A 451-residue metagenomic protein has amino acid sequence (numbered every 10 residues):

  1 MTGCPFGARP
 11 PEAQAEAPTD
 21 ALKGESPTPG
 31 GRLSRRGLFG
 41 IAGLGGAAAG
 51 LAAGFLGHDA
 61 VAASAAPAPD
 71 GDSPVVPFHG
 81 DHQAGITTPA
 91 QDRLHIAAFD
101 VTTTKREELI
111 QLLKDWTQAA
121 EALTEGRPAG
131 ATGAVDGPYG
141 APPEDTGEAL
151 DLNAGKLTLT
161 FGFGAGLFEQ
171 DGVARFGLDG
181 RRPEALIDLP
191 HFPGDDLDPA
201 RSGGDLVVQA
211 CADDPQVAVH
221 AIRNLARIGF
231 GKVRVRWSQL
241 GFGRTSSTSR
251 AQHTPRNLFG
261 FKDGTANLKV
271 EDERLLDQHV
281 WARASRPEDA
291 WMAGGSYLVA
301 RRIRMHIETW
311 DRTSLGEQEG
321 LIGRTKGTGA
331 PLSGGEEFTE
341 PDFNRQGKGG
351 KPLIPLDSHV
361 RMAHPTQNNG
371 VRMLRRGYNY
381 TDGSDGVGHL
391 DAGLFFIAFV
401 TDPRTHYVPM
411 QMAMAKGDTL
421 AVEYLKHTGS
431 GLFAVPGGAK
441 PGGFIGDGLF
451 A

Functional and structural regions predicted by a protein language model:
M1-L33: N-terminal secretory signal peptides
G3-A8, R32, G37-L56, A63-A451: Long, histidine/aromatic-enriched segments associated with O2/redox biology
Q14-E16, H58-V61: Compositionally biased low-complexity segments, especially N-terminal hydrophobic helices that form the hydrophobic
